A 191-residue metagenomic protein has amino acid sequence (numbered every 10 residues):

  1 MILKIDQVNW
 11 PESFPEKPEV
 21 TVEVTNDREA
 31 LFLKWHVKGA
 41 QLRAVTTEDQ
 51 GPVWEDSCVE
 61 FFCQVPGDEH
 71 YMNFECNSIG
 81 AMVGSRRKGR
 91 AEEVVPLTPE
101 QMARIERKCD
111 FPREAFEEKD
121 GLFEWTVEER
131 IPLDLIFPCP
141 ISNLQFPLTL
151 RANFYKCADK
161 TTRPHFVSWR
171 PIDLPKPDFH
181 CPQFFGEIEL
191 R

Functional and structural regions predicted by a protein language model:
M1-R191: Structural preference for beta-rich elements and adjacent junctions enriched in aromatics
